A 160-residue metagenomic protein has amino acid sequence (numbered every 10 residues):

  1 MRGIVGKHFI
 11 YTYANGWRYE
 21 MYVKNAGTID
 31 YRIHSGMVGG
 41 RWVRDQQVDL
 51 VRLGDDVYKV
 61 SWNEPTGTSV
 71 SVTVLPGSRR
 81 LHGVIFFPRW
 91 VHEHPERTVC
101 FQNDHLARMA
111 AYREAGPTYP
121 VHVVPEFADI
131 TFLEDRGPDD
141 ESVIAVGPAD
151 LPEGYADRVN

Functional and structural regions predicted by a protein language model:
M1-R18, A128, E134, N160: Tryptophan-anchored aromatic micro-motifs
G3-I10, A26-D30, G54-V60: Short, hydrophobic/aromatic-rich segments at coil-to-beta transitions
T12, Y22-V23, V51-R52, T73-L75: Well-ordered beta-strand positions
Y13, Y31-S35, W62: Beta-turn initiation residues at beta-strand->coil junctions
N15-Y19, R41-Q46, T66-V72, H82: Short, surface-exposed coil-to-beta transition loops
E20-V51: N-terminal glycine/threonine-rich, aromatic-flanked beta-hairpin/loop signature
Q46-T66: Compact, well-ordered interaction domains used in eukaryotic information-processing assemblies
S61-N160: Beta-sheet ligand-binding and adhesion/scaffold domains
